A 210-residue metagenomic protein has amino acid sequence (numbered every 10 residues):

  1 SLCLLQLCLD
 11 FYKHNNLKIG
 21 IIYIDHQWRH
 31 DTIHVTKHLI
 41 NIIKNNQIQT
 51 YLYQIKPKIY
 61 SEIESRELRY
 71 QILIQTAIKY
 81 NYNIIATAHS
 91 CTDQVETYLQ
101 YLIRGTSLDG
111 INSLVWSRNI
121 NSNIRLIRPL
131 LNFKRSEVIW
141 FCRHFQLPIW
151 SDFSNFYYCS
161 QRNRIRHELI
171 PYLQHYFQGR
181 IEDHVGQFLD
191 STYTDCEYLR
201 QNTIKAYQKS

Functional and structural regions predicted by a protein language model:
S1-E168: Core alpha/beta nucleotide-donor-binding catalytic domains of modification enzymes
S160-S210: ATP/NTP-dependent adenylation/nucleotidyl-transfer catalytic domains that generate, transfer, or process NMP-activated
